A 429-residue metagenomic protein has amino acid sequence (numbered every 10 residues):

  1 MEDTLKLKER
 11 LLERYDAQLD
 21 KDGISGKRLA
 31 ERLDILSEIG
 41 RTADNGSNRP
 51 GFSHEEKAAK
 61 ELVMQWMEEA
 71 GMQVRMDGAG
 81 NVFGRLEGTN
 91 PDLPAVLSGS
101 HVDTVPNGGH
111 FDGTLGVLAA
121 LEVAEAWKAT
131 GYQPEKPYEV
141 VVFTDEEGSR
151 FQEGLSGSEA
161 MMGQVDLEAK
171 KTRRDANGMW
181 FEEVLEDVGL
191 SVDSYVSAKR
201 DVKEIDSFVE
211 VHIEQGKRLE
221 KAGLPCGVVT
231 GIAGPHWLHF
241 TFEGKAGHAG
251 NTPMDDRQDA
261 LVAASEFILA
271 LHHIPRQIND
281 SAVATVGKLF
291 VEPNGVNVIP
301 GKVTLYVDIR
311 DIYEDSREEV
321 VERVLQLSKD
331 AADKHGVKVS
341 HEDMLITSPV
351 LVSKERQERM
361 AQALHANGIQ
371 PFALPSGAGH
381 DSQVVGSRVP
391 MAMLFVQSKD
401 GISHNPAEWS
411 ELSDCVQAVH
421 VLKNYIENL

Functional and structural regions predicted by a protein language model:
D3-E13, T252, D259-Q277, E358 (+1 more regions): His/Asp/Glu-rich mid-to-C-terminal helical/loop segments that flank catalytic regions of hydrolases
K8-S53, H404: N-terminal capping segment at the start of a domain
L29, I39-T42, G99-S100, P371-V421: Zn-dependent metallopeptidase/amidohydrolase metal-coordination segment
R41-E87: A non-catalytic alpha/beta surface segment that caps or lines the substrate-entry region of metallo-dependent hydrolase
G51, T285-P293, I312, K338-Q357 (+1 more regions): A short beta-alpha structural unit
A70, V82-L115, A120: Catalytic-core environment of secreted peptidases
S98, G108-E146, H236-F242, N251-I274 (+3 more regions): Alpha-helical metal-binding/catalytic segments enriched in His/Glu/Asp
E146, Q152-E314: Midchain, well-structured core segments that form catalytic/ion-binding scaffolds
